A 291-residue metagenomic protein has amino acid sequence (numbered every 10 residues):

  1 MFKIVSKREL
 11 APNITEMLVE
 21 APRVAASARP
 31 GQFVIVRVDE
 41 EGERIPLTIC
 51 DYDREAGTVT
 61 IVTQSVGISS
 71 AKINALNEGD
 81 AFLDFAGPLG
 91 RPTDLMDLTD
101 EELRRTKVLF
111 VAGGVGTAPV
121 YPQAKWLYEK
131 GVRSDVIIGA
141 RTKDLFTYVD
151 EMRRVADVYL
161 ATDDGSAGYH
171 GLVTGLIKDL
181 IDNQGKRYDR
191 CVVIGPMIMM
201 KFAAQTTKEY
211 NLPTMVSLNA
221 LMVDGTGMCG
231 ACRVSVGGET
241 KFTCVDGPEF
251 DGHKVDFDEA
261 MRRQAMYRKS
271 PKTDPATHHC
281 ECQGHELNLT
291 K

Functional and structural regions predicted by a protein language model:
M1-D80: Ferredoxin-reductase
V36, D84-F85, V234: A generic structural signal for residues embedded in beta-strands
D39, G87-P88, G237: Short, surface-exposed secondary-structure boundary micro-motifs
G42-D51, L89-T99, C244: Short, Lys/Arg- and Gly-enriched loop/turn segments at beta-strand edges
A71-V223: FNR/FR-type flavoprotein reductase catalytic core
P119, M197-I198, N219-E249, T277-H285: Local cysteine-cluster metal-coordination motifs and their immediate loop/turn environment, predominantly Fe-S cluster
F242-D246, F250-K291: Short Fe-S-cluster ligation motifs
